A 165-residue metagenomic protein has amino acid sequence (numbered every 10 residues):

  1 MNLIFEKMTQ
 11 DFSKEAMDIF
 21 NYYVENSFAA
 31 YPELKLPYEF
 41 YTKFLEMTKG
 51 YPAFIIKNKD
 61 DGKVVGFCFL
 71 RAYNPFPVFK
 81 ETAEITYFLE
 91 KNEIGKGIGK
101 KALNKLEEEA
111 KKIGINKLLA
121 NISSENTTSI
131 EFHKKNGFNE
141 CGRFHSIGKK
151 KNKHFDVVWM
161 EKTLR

Functional and structural regions predicted by a protein language model:
N2-A16: A short beta-loop-alpha structural element at the N-terminal edge of CoA-dependent acyl/N-acetyltransferase catalytic
M17, N21-F44: Conserved GNAT-fold acetyl-CoA-binding loop/helix
K35-N92, L103, T163-L164: Acetyl-CoA-dependent GNAT
A72, L119-I122, N139-D156: Conserved catalytic-core motifs of GNAT/GCN5-like acyltransferases
Y87-N92, K96, E108, S124-E125: Active-site acidic-Proline motif in GNAT/NAT acetyltransferases
G95-K112, E131-K135: Conserved acetyl-CoA-binding loop-helix of GNAT-fold acetyltransferases
A110-I122: Conserved GNAT acetyl-CoA-binding A-motif
A120-I130: Conserved beta-strand-loop-alpha-helix junction that forms the acyl-donor binding cleft
